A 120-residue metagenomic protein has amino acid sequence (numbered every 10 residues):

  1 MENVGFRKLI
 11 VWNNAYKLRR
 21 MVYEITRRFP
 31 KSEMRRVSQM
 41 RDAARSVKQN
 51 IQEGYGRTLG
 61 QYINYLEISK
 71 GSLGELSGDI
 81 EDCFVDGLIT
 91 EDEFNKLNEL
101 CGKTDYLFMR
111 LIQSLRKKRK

Functional and structural regions predicted by a protein language model:
M1-K120: Amphipathic alpha-helical assembly/interaction segments
